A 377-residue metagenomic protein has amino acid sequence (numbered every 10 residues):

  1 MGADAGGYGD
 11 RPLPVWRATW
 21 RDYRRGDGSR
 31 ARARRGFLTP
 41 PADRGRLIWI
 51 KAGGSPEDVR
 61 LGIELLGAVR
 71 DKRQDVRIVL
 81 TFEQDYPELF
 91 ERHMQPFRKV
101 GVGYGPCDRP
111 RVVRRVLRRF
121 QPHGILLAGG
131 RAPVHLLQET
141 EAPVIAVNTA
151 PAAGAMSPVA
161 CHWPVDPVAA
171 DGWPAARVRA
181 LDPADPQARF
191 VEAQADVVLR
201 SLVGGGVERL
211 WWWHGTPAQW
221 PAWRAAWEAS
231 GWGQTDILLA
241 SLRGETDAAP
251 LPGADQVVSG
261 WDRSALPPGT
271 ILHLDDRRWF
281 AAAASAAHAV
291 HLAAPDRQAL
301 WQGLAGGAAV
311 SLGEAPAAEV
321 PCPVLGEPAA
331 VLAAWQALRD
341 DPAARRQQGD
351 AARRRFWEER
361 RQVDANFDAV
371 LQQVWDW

Functional and structural regions predicted by a protein language model:
M1-G45: Positively charged, low-complexity intrinsically disordered leader regions
A33-G36, R46-A188, G215-W223, A229-S230 (+3 more regions): Active-site and donor-binding regions of nucleotide-sugar-utilizing enzymes
A33-L47, V191-W212, A229-G231: Nucleotide-sugar donor-binding and catalytic loop/hinge architecture of NDP-sugar-dependent glycosyltransferases
E141-I145, V207-W211, Q234: N-terminal hydrophobic signal-anchor/signal peptide
V159-A160, A175, S285-W357: Catalytic binding pocket for nucleotide-activated donors in carbohydrate/polymer assembly enzymes
A218, F356-E359: Loop-to-transmembrane-helix entry motif
R360-W377: C-terminal alpha-helical cap of glycosyltransferases
